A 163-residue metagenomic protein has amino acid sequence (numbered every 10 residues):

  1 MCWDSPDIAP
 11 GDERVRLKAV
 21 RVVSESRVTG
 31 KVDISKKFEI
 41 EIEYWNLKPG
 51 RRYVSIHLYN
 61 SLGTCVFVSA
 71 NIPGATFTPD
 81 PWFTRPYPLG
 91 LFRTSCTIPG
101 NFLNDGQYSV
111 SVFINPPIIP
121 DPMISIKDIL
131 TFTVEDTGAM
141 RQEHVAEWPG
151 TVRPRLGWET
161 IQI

Functional and structural regions predicted by a protein language model:
M1-I163: Localized sequence-composition bias
